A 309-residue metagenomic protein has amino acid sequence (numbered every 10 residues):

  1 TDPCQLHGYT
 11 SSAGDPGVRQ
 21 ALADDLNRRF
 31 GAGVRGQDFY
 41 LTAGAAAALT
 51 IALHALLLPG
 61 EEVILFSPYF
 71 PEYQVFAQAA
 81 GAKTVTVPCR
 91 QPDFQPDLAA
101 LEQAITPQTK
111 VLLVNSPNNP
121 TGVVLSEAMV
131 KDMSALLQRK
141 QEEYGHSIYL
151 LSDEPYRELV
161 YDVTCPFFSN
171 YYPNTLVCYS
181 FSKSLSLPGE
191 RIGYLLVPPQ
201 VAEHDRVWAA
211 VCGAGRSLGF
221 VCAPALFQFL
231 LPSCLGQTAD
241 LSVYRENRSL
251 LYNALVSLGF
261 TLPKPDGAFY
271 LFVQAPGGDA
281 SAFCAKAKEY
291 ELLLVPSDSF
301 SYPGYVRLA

Functional and structural regions predicted by a protein language model:
T1-G44, I51, C234-T238: N-terminal small-domain helix-loop-helix segment of the aminotransferase-like
A55-A77: Conserved PLP-anchoring active-site segment centered on the Schiff-base-forming lysine
A79-T84: A short helix-loop-beta submotif of the ANL/AMP-binding
Q91-V163: Active-site phosphate-binding strand-loop segment of PLP-dependent enzymes
L137, H146-I148, V160-S184, P188 (+3 more regions): Conserved active-site segment immediately N-terminal to the catalytic lysine that forms the internal aldimine
N174-R245, Y252: Conserved core segment of the aminotransferase class I/II
A225-P232, Y244-V256, L262-Q274, G304: Conserved glycine-rich beta-strand-loop-beta hairpin in the small C-terminal domain of fold type I
Y270-G277, E291-A309: Conserved PLP-binding active-site segment of the aspartate aminotransferase-like
